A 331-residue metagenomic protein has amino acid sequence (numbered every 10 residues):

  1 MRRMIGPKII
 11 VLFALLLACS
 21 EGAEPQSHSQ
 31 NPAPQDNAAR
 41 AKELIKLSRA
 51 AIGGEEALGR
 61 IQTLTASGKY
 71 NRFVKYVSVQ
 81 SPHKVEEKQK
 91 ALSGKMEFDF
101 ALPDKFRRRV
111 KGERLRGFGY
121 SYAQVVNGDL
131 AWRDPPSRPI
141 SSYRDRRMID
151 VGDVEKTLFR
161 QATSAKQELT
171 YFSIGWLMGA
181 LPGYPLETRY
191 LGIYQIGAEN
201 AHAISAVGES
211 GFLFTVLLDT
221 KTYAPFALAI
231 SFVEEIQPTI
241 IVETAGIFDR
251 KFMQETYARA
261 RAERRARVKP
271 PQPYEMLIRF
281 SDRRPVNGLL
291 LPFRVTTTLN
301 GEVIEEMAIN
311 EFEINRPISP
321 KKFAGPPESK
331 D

Functional and structural regions predicted by a protein language model:
M1-I5: N-terminal secretory signal peptides that target proteins for export/translocation
K8-A18: Bacterial N-terminal signal peptides
G22-S29: Boundary at the C-terminal end of the N-terminal hydrophobic targeting segment
N31-Q35: Second-shell loop/turn segments in exported
D36, K42-I140, P185-G192: N-terminal mature ectodomain segment of secretory-pathway/periplasmic proteins
W132-Y171: Acidic/charged, solvent-exposed loop-and-adjacent secondary-structure segments enriched in E/D, K/R, S/T, and G/P
A162-S205, F226: Short, conserved active-site entrance elements at the starts or edges of catalytic domains
L191-E328: Gly/Pro-enriched, hydrophobic low-complexity segments that function as extracytoplasmic propeptides/linkers
